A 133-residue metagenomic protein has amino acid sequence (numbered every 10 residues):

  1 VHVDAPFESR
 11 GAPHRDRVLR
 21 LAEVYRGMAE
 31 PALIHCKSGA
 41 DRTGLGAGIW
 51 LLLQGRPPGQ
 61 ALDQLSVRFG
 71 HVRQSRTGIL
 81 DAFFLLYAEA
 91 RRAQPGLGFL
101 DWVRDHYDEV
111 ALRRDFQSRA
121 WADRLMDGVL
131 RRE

Functional and structural regions predicted by a protein language model:
V1-A32, L45-E133: Cys-dependent protein tyrosine phosphatase-like superfamily
C36: Short cysteine clusters
G39: Substrate/cofactor-recognition hotspot
